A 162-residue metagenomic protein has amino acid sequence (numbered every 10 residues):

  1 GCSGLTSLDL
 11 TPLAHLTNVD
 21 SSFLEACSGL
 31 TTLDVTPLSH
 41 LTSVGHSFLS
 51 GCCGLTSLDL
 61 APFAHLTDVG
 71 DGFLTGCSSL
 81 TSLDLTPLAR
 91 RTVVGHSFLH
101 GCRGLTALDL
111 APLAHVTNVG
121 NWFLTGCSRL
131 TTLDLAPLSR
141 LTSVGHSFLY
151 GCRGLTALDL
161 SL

Functional and structural regions predicted by a protein language model:
G1-C2, L8, L13, V19-C27 (+6 more regions): Core hydrophobic positions of leucine-rich repeats
L5, L16-V19, L30, L41 (+9 more regions): Conserved hydrophobic position(s) of the canonical leucine-rich repeat
L8, L33, L58, L83 (+3 more regions): A motif-centric signal for short, conserved binding hotspots located in accessible loops or intrinsically disordered
A14, E25, V35, A61-A64 (+7 more regions): Acidic, Ala/Val/Gly-enriched low-complexity intrinsically disordered segments
S161-L162: A detector of long low-complexity, disordered segments enriched in serine/threonine/proline
